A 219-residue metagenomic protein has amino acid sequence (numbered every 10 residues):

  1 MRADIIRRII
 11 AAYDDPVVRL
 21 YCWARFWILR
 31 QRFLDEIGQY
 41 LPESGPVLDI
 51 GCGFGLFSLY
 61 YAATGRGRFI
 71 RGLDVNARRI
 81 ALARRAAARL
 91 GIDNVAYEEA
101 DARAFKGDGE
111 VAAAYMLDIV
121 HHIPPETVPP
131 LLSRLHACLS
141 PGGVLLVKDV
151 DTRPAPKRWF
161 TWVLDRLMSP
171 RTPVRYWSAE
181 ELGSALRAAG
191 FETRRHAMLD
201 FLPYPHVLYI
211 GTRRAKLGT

Functional and structural regions predicted by a protein language model:
A12-R30: Class I SAM-dependent methyltransferase Rossmann-like catalytic core, especially the SAM/SAH-binding loop
W27-E43: Conserved alpha-helix/loop element of class I SAM-dependent methyltransferases that forms part of the SAM/SAH-binding
G45-G53: Conserved class I S-adenosyl-L-methionine
L56, Y60-D93, E98-A102: Class I SAM-dependent methyltransferase SAM/SAH-binding core
Y115: A conserved beta-strand element that flanks and buttresses the S-adenosyl-L-methionine
P129-P141: A short glycine-rich, Lys/Arg-flanked "PGG" loop and its adjoining helix->strand segment in the class I
K148-A189, R194-F201: C-terminal alpha-helical "lid/dimerization" subdomain adjacent to the S-adenosyl-L-methionine
A197-T219: Core SAM-dependent methyltransferase catalytic element
